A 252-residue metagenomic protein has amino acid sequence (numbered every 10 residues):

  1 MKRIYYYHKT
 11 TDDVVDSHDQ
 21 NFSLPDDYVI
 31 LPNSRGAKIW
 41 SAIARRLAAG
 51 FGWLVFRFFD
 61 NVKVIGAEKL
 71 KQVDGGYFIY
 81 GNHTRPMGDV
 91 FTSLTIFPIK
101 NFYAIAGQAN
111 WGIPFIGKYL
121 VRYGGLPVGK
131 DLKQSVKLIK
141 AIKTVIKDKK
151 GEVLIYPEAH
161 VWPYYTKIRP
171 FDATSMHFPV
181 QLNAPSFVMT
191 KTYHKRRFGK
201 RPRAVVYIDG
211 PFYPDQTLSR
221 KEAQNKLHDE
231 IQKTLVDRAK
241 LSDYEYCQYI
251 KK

Functional and structural regions predicted by a protein language model:
M1-F78, G88-T92, G117, R122 (+3 more regions): Membrane-anchoring hydrophobic helices of lipid-metabolizing enzymes
M1-L24, G36, I139-K252: Non-catalytic C-terminal accessory region of glycerolipid acyltransferases and related lyso-lipid remodeling enzymes
I43, L47, R85, K133-K137 (+2 more regions): Soluble or luminal CAZymes and related metallo-dependent hydrolases
G52, R122-K130, E158-W162: Short, basic, glycine/proline-bearing loop/turn elements
D60, L132-V136, I168-R169: A conditional alpha-helix N-cap/helix-loop micro-motif detector
V64, A104, G125-P127, S186 (+1 more regions): Conserved beta-strand scaffold positions in the cores of enzyme catalytic domains, especially in NTP/NDP-utilizing
V64-A67, I113, V136-I139: Structural motif corresponding to alpha-helix initiation and N-cap regions
V73-L132: Catalytic core of membrane glycerolipid acyltransferases/transacylases, capturing the structured, soluble-facing
